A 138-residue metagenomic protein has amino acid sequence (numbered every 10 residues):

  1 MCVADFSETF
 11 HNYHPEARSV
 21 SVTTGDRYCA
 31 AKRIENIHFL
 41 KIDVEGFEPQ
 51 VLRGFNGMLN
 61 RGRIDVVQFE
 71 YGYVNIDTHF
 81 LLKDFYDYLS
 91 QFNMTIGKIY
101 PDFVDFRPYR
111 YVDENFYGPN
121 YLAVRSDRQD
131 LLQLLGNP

Functional and structural regions predicted by a protein language model:
C2-G62, I76-H79, N137: Short internal loop-to-helix segment that lines adenine-nucleotide cofactor pockets
E8, N75, H79-P138: Rossmann-like AdoMet/SAM-dependent catalytic core
I42, G72, D102: Residue-level "edge-of-site" marker
R63-G72: Conserved beta-strand signature within the Rossmann-like core of class I S-adenosyl-L-methionine
